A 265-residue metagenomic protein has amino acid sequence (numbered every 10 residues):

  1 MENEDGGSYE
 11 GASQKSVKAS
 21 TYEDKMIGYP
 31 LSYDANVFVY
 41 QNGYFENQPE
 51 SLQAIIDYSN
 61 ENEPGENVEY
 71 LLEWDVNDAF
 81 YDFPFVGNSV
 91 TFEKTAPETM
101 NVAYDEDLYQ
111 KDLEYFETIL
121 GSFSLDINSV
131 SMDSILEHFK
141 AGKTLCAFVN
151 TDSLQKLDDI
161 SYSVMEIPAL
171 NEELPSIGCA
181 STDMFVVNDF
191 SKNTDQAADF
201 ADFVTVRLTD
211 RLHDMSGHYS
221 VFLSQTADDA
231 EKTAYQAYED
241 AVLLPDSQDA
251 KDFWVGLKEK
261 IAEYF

Functional and structural regions predicted by a protein language model:
M1-V37, N47, M165-E166: Hinge/lid segment of periplasmic solute-binding proteins
E2-G11, N47, T91-K111, A169-I177: Short, solvent-exposed loop/beta-turn-alpha elements that line the ligand-binding surface or hinge of extracytoplasmic
K25-L31, N36, Q53-V102, T144: Extracytoplasmic/periplasmic solute-binding protein
T99-V130: Glycine-centered hinge/linker elements that transmit conformational signals in sensory and ligand-binding systems
D126-K140: Short helix-initiation/N-cap motifs at beta->coil->alpha
V149-S161: A ligand-binding cleft/hinge motif common to bilobed small-molecule-binding domains
D158-S220: Extracytoplasmic/periplasmic substrate-recognition and gating elements
C179, H213-F265: C-terminal capping/gating helix-and-loop segments adjacent to ligand/active sites or protein-protein/ligand interfaces
